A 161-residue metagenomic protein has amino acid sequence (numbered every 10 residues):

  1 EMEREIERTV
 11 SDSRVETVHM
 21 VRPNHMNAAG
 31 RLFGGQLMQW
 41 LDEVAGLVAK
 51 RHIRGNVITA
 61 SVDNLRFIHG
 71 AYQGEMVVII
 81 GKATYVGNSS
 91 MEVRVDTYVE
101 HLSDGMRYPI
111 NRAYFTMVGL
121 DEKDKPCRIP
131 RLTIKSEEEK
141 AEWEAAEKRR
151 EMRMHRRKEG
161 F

Functional and structural regions predicted by a protein language model:
R4-E5, S11-E16, Y72-Q73, T84-F161: HotDog/MaoC-like acyl-thioester-processing domains
N24: Catalytic core of tubulin tyrosine ligase-like
G30: Anion-recognition interface
Q36-R54: Active-site helix/loop of acyl-thioester processing domains in fatty-acid/polyketide metabolism, spanning hotdog-fold
I58-G70, M76-T84, V99: Conserved interaction-surface patches within small, structured recognition/assembly domains
